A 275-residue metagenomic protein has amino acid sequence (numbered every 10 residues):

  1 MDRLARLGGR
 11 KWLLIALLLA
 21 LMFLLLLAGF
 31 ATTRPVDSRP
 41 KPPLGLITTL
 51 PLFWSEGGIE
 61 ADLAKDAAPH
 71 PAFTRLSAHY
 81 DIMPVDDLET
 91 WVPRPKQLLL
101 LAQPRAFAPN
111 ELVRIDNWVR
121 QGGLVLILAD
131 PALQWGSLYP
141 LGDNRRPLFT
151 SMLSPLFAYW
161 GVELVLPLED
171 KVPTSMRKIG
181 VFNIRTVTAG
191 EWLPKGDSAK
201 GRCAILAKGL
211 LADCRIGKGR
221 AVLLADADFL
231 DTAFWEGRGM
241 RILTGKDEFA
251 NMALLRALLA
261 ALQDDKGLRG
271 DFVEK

Functional and structural regions predicted by a protein language model:
D2-K275: Short, surface-exposed patches at the edges or C-terminal ends of soluble domains, predominantly
